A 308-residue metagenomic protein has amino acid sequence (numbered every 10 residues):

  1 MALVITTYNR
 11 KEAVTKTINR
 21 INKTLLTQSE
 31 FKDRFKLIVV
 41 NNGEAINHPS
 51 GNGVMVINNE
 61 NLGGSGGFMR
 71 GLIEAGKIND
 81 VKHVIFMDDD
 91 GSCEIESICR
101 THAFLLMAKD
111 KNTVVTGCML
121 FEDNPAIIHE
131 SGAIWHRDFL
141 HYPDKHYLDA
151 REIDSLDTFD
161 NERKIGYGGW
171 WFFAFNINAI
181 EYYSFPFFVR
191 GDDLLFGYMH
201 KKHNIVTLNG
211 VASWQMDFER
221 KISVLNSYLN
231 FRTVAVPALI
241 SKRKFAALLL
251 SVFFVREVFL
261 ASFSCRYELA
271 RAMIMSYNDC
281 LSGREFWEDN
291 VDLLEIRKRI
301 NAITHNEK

Functional and structural regions predicted by a protein language model:
R10-S29: Short, well-formed alpha-helical segments that are part of the catalytic scaffolds of diverse glycosyltransferases
V39-H48: A conserved acidic beta->alpha catalytic loop
S50-G66, E74: Conserved donor nucleotide-binding strand/loop of the catalytic core
D80-S92: Short beta-strand-to-loop acidic/aromatic patch adjacent to the donor-nucleotide binding site
E96-H141: Conserved donor NDP-sugar-binding/catalytic core segment of glycosyltransferases
Y167-F172, E181-Y198, H203-L208, L225: Donor nucleotide-sugar recognition loop
T207-V224: Active-site donor/metal-binding and catalytic loop motifs of nucleotide-sugar-dependent glycosylation enzymes
R232-K308: Terminal low-complexity segments of carbohydrate-biosynthetic enzymes
